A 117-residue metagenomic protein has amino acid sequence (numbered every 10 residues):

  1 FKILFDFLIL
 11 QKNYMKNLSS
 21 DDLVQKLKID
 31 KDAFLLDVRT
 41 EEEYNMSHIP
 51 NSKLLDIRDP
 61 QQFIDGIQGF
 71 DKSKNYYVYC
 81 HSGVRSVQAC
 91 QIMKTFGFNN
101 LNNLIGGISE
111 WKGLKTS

Functional and structural regions predicted by a protein language model:
L4-F34, E41-N75, H81-S117: Rhodanese-like catalytic fold shared by cysteine-dependent sulfurtransferases and DSP/PTP-type phosphatases
